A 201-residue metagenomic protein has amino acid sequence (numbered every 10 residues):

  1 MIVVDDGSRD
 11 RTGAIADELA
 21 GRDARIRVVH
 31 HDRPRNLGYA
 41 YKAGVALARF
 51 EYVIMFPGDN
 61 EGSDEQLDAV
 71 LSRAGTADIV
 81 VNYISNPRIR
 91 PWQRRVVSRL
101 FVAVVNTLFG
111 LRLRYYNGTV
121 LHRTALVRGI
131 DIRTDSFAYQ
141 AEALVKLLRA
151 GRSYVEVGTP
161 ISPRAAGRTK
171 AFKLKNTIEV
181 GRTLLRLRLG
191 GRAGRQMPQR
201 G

Functional and structural regions predicted by a protein language model:
I2, G13-L47: Conserved donor nucleotide-binding strand/loop of the catalytic core
D5-A14, N60-E61: A conserved acidic beta->alpha catalytic loop
I15, G75, R182-G201: Terminal low-complexity segments of carbohydrate-biosynthetic enzymes
D23-I26, T76, G151: A generic structural signal for alpha->beta connector loops
H31-L47, Y52-M55, D64-F137, P163-G181 (+1 more regions): Acceptor/aglycone-binding surface of glycosyltransferases and processive sugar-polymer synthases
G62, Y139-K146: Short active-site alpha-helical segment characteristic of glycosyltransferases and processive polysaccharide synthases
R133-D135, V145-S162: Catalytic donor-sugar/metal-binding loop of nucleotide-sugar-dependent glycosyltransferases
